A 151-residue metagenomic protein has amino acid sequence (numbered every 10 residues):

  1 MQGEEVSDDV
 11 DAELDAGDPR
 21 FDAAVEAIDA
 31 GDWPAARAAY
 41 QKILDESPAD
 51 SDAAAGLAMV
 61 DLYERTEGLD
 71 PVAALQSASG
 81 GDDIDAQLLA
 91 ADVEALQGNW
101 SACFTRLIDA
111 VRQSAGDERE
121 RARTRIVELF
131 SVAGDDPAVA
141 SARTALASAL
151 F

Functional and structural regions predicted by a protein language model:
M1-P19, P34-S51: Long, contiguous interaction/recruitment modules in multidomain scaffold/adaptor proteins
R20, A54, Q87, R123-I126: TPR repeat positional signature
D22, E26, V60, V93 (+1 more regions): Residue-level signature for tetratricopeptide repeat
A23, L57-M59, A90, A110 (+2 more regions): Structural register within alpha-helical repeat arrays
W33-P34, W100-S101, R119, D136: TPR-repeat structural position
A39-Y40, G68-S79, C103-A110, A138-A145: Alpha-helical repeat scaffolds
D45-E94, D136: Alpha-helical adaptor scaffolds
E128-F151: Terminal, low-structured helical/coil segments at or just beyond the last alpha-helical repeat
